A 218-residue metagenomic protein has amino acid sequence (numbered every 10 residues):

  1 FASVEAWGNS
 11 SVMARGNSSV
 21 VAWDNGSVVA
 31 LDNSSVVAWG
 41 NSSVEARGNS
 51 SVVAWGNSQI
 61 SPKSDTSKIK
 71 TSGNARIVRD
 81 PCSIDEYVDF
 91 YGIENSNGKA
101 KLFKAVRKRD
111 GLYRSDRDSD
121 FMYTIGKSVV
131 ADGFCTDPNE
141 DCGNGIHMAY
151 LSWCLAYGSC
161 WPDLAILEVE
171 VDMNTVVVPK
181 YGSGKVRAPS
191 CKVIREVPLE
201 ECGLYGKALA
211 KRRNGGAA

Functional and structural regions predicted by a protein language model:
F1-A218: Short, glycine-biased loop/turn motifs at secondary-structure junctions and in low-complexity Ser/Thr/Pro-rich termini
